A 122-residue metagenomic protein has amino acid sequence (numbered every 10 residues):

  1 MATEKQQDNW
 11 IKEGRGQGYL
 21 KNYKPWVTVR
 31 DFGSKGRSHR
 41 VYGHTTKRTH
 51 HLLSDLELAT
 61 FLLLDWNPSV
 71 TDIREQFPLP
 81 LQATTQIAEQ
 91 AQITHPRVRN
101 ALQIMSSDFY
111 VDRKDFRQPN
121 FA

Functional and structural regions predicted by a protein language model:
M1-L81: A structured, charge-rich N-terminal accessory region that forms the first stable segment of a protein and links
E75-P119: Active-site metal-binding core of divalent-cation-utilizing nuclease and nuclease-like domains
